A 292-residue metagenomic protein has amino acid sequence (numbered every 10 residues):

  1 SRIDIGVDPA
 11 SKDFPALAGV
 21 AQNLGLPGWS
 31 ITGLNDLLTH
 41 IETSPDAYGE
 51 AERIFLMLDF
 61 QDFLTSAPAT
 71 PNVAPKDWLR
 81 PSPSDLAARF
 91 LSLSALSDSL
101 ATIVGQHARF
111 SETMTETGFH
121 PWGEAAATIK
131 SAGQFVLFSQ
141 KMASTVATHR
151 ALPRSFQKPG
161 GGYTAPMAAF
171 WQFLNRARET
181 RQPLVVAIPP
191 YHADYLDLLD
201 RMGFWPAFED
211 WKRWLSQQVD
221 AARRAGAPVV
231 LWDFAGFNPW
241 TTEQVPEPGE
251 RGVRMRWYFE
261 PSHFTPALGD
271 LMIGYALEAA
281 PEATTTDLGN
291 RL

Functional and structural regions predicted by a protein language model:
S1-R89: Membrane-embedded segments
D4-G6, D62-A67, A193-D197, P239-E243: Short catalytic/ligand-binding loop motif for oxyanion handling, primarily in non-cytosolic enzymes, centered on
G19-V20, G49-R53, R178-V185, R224-V230: Loop/turn elements at helix/coil->beta-strand transitions in domains of secreted/extracellular proteins
L34-T39, Y163-W171, F204-Q218: Well-ordered, non-membrane alpha-helical segments in soluble/globular domains
M57-F60, A67, P71-P183, P281-T285 (+1 more regions): Secreted/periplasmic serine-hydrolase-like ester/acetyl group-modifying domain
R178-G203, D233-A235: Active-site segments of SGNH/GDSL-like serine hydrolases that catalyze O-acetyl group transfer/hydrolysis on lipids
L196-D233: Substrate-gating cap/lid alpha-helix
R251-R291: Histidine-centered active-site loop/cap adjacent to the catalytic His in serine esterases/O-acetyl transfer systems
